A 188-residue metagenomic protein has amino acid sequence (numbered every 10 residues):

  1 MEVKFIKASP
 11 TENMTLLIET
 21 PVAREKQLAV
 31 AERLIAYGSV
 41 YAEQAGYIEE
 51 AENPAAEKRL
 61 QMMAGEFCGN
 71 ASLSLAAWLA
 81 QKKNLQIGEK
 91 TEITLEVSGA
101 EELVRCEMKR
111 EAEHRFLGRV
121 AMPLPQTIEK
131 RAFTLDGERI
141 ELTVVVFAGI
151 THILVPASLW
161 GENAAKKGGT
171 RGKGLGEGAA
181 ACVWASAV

Functional and structural regions predicted by a protein language model:
M1-F116, P125-T127, I153-V188: A glycine-rich beta-to-alpha transition motif near the start of alpha/beta enzyme domains, typified by
R110-L135, R139-T143: Aspartyl protease catalytic core from the pepsin/retropepsin fold
F133-E162: Hydrophobic, aromatic-enriched interface-forming segments
